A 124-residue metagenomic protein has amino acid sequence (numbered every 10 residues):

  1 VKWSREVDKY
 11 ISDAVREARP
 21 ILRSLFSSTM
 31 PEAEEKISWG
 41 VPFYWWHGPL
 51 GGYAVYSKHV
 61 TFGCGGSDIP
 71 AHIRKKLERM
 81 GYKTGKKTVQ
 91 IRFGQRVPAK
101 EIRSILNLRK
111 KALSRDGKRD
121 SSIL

Functional and structural regions predicted by a protein language model:
V1-L124: Charge-dense, helix-prone N-terminal extensions
